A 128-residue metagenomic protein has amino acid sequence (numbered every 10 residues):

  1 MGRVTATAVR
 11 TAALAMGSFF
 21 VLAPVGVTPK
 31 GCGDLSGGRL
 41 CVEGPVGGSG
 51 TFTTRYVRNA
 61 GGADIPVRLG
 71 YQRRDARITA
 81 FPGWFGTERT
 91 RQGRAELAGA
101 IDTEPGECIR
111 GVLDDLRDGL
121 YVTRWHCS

Functional and structural regions predicted by a protein language model:
M1-G44: N-terminal prepro-regions of secreted/extracellular proteins
V27-A76: Short, surface-exposed binding/anchoring microloops in extracellular/periplasmic proteins
G33, V42, I109-G111, S128: Secreted/luminal cysteine- and crosslink-motif detector
P45-S49, G86-T87, H126-S128: A short, sequence-level motif marking secondary-structure junctions
F52-T54, V67, L97-G99, I109 (+1 more regions): Hydrophobic residues positioned within well-ordered beta-strands of beta-sheet architectures
R77-R91: Solvent-exposed serine/threonine-rich low-complexity stretches and specific carbohydrate-binding patches
T90-I101: Exposed aromatic-hydrophobic patches
A100-H126: Short, exposed beta-strand-loop hairpins at the edges of beta-sheets in extracellular/periplasmic proteins
